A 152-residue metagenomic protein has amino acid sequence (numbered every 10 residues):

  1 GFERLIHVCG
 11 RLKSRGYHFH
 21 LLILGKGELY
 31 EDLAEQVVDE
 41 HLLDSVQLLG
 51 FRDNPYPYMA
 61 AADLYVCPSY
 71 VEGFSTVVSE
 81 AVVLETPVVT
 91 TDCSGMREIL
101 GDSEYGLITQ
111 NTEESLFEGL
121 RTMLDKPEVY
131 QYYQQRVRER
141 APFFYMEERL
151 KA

Functional and structural regions predicted by a protein language model:
G1-R11, L21, E28-A34: A conserved mid-protein helix/loop that constitutes part of the nucleotide-sugar donor-binding site
A34-G50: Nucleotide-activated donor-binding/catalytic signature segment of Leloir-type glycosyltransferases, i.e., the conserved
F51, Y70: Aromatic "clamp/platform" in nucleotide-sugar-dependent glycosyltransferases that forms part of the donor/acceptor
E80, C93-S103, L107-I108: Short acidic/histidine- and often glycine-rich active-site loop of Leloir-type glycosyltransferases that engages
P87-T90: Short hydrophobic beta-strand element within catalytic cores of glycosyltransferases and related nucleotide-activated
D102-E113, T122-P127: Conserved acidic donor-binding segment of nucleotide-sugar-dependent glycosyltransferases
V129-F143: A short, well-ordered alpha-helix in the C-terminal region of glycosyltransferases
M146-A152: C-terminal alpha-helical cap of glycosyltransferases
